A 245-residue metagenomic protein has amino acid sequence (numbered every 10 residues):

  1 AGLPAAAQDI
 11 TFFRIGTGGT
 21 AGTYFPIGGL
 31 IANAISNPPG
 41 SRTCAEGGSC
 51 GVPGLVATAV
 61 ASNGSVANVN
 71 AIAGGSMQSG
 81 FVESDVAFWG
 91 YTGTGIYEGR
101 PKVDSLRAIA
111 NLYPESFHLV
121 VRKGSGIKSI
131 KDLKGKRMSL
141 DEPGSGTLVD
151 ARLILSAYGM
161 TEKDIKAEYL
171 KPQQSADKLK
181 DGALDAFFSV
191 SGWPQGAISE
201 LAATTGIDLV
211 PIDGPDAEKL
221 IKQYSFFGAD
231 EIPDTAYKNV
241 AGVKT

Functional and structural regions predicted by a protein language model:
G2-P4: N-terminal signal peptide c-region/cleavage motif recognized by signal peptidases
R14-G47, N111-D181: Bilobed "Venus flytrap"/periplasmic-binding protein-like clamshell domains and structurally analogous long
T20, M77, S84-A87, P114 (+4 more regions): Solvent-exposed coil/turn segments that connect beta secondary-structure elements in extracytoplasmic/periplasmic
G29, A45-R100, Q173-K178, W193-A202 (+1 more regions): Pocket-flanking alpha-helical
S84-V86, G95, T161-T245: Pocket-lining segment of extracytoplasmic ligand-binding domains
E98-L112, Y237-K244: A structural signal for short loop-to-beta-strand junctions that line the ligand-binding cleft of periplasmic/secreted
K102, I109-S116, A202-T205, D213: Short Pro/Gly-enriched coil loops immediately N-terminal to beta-strands
